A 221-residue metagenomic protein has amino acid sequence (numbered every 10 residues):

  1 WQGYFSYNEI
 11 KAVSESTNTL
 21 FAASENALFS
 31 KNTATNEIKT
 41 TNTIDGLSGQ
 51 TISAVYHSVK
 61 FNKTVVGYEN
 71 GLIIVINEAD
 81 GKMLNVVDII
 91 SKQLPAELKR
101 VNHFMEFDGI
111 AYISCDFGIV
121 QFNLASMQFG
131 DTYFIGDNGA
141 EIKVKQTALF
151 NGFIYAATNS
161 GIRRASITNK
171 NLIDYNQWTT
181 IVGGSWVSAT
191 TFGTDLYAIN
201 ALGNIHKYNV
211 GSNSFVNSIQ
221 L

Functional and structural regions predicted by a protein language model:
W1-S16, N42-F61, V86-F107, D131-N151 (+2 more regions): Short coil-to-beta transitions that initiate beta-strands within beta-rich domains
E15, A23, K31-T33, H57-V59 (+8 more regions): Generic beta-strand structural signal
T17, A34-T35, K60-F61, N70 (+6 more regions): Residue-level recognition of short loop/turn positions
T19-A22, K63-V66, I110-I113, F153-A156 (+1 more regions): Conserved beta-propeller blade signature
A23-T43: Beta-propeller domains
N26-F29, E69-I74, F117-V120, N159-R163 (+1 more regions): Loop/turn residues immediately N-terminal
N32-N36, N77-G81, N123-Q128, S166-N171 (+1 more regions): Short loop/turn segments that connect beta-strands within beta-propeller blades
H57-L124: A generic tandem-repeat structural signature
